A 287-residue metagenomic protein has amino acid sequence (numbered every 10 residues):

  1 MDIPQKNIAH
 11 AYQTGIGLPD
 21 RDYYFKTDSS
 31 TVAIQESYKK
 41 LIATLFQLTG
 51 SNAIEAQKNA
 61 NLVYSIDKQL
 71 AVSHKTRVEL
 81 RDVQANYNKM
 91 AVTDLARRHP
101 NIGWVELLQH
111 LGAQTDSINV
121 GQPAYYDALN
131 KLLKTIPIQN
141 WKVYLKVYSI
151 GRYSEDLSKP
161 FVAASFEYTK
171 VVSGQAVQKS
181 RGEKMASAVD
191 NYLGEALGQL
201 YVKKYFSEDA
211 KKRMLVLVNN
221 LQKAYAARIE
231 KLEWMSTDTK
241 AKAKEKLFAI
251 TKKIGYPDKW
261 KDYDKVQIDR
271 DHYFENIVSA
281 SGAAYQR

Functional and structural regions predicted by a protein language model:
M1-V216, N220: Noncatalytic, helix-rich "gating/capping" subdomain that lines the substrate-entry/channel surface of large enzyme
R98-N101, P123, K179, A186 (+2 more regions): Intrinsically disordered, low-complexity linker/terminal regions across diverse proteins
